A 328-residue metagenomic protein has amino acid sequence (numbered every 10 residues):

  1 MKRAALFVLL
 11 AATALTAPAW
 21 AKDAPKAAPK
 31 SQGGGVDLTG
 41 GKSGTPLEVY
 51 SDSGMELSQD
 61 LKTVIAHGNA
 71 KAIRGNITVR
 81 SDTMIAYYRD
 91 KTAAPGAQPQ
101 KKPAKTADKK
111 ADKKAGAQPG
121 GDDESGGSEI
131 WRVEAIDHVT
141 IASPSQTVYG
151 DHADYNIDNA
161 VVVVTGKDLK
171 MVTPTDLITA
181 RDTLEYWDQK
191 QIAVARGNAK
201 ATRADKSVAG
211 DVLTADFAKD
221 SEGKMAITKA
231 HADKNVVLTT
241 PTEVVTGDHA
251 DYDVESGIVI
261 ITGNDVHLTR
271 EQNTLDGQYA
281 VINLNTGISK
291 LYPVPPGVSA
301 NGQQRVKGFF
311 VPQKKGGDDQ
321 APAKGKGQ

Functional and structural regions predicted by a protein language model:
M1-Q328: Mature-chain termini and adjacent capping regions
